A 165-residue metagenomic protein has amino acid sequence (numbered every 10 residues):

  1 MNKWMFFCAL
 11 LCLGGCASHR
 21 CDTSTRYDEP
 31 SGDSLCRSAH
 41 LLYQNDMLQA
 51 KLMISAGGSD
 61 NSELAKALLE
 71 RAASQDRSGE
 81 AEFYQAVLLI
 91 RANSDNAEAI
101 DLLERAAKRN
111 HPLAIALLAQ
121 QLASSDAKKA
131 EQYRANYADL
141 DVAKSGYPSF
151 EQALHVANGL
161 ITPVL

Functional and structural regions predicted by a protein language model:
L13-G15: C-terminal motif of bacterial Sec signal peptides marking the signal peptidase cleavage site
A17-H19: Bacterial signal peptide processing site
S24-Q49: Post-signal peptide N-terminal segment of mature Sec-exported envelope proteins
D28, S59-A67, A92-L102, D126-Q132: Structural signature of tandem alpha-helical TPR/SEL1-like repeats, specifically the intra-repeat loop/turn
A39-D46, M53-G57, N61, S74-E82 (+5 more regions): Short helix-capping/linker turns of helical repeat alpha-solenoids
R71-A72, E104-A106, N136-Y137: Canonical positions in the second alpha-helix
A127-L165: Terminal, low-structured helical/coil segments at or just beyond the last alpha-helical repeat
